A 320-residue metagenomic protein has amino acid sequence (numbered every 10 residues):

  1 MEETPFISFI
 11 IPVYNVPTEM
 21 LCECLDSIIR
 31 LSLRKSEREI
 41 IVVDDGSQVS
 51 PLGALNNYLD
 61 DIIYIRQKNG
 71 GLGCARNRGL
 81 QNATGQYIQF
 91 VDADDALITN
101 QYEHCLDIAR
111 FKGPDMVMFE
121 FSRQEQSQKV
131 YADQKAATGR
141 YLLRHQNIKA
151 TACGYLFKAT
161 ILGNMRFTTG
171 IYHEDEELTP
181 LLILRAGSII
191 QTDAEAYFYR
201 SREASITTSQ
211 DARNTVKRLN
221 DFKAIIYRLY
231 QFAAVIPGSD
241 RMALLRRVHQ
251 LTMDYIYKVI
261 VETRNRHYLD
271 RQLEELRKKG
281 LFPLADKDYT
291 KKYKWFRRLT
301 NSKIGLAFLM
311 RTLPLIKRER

Functional and structural regions predicted by a protein language model:
M1, V261-R320: Membrane-interface aromatic/basic loop that binds lipid-linked glycans or pyrophosphate carriers, typified by
P5-S8, S27, E39, E177: Cell-envelope/extracellular polymer assembly enzymes that use nucleotide-activated donors
V16-L31: Short, well-formed alpha-helical segments that are part of the catalytic scaffolds of diverse glycosyltransferases
I41-G53: A conserved acidic beta->alpha catalytic loop
L52-N82: Conserved donor nucleotide-binding strand/loop of the catalytic core
L72-G73, D92-Q191, Y199-V216: Donor-binding/catalytic cores of nucleotide-activated saccharide and glycerol-phosphate transferases/polymerases
I88: Short aromatic/hydrophobic "clamp" motif used to bind/position activated sugar donors
A196-E203, S209-S239, K258, E262-F282: Catalytic core of nucleotide-sugar-dependent glycosyltransferases
